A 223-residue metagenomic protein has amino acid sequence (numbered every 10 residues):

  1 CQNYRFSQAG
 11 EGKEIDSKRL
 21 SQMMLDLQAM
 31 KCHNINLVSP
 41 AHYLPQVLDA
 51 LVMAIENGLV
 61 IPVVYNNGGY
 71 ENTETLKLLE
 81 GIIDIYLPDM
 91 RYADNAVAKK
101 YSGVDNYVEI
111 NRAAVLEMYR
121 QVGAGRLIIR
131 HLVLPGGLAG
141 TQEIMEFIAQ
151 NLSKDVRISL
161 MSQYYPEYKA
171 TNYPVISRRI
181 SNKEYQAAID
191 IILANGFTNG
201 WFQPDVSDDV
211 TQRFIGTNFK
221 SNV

Functional and structural regions predicted by a protein language model:
C1-G81, N95: Conserved Radical SAM active-site core
R5-E14, K100-D105, N172-R179: Short glycine-enriched, charge-decorated loop/helix-capping segments at active-site entrances that position
Q28-M53, A98-Y107, R112, L116 (+1 more regions): Conserved glycine-rich "GG(E/T)P / GGGxP" loop and the immediately following alpha-helix in the radical SAM core
S39-A41, Y65-G69, M90, H131-V133 (+2 more regions): A cross-domain feature marking catalytic cores of carbohydrate-active enzymes and several ubiquitous metabolic/repair
A50-V64, I110-Q121, I180-I191: Alpha-helix-loop-beta-strand connector modules within alpha/beta enzyme cores
E71-I82, M145-D155: Short amphipathic alpha-helices and their capping/turn segments at secondary-structure boundaries
E80-N95, D155-Y164: Non-cysteine beta-strand/loop elements that form the S-adenosyl-L-methionine
V122-V223: Auxiliary Fe-S-binding modules of radical SAM enzymes
